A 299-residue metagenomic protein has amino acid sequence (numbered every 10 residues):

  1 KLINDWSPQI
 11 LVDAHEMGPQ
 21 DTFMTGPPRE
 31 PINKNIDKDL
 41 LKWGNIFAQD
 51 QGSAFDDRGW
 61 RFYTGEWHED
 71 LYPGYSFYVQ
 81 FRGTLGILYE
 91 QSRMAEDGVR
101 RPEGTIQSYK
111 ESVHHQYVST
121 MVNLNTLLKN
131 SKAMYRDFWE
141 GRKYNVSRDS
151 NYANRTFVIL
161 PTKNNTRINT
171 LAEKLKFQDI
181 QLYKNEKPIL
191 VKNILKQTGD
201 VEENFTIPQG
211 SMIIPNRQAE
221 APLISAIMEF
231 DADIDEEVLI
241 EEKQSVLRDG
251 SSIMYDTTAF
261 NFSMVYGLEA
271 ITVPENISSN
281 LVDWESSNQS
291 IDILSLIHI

Functional and structural regions predicted by a protein language model:
L2, W6-Q9, P19-R61, W67-D70 (+1 more regions): Intrinsic-disorder/low-complexity accessory segments
E16: Detector for the c-type heme attachment site
